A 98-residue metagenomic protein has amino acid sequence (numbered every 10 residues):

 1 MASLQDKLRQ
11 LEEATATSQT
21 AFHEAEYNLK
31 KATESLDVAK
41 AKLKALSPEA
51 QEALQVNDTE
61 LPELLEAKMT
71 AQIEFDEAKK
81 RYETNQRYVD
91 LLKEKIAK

Functional and structural regions predicted by a protein language model:
M1-E34: Short, charge/polar-rich alpha-helical segments
M1-L8, D90, E94-K98: Short acidic DE-rich linear segments
L4-K7, L36, E49, T84-V89: Short amphipathic alpha-helical segments that mediate assembly, nucleic-acid/protein binding, or membrane association
K7-Q10, A14, S35, A41-A45 (+3 more regions): Charge-rich, solvent-exposed alpha-helical interaction surfaces
S18-N28, T59-K93: Amphipathic alpha-helical coiled-coil segments
A21-L65: Extended alpha-helical coiled-coil "stalk/arm" regions that act as elongated linkers or oligomerization scaffolds
